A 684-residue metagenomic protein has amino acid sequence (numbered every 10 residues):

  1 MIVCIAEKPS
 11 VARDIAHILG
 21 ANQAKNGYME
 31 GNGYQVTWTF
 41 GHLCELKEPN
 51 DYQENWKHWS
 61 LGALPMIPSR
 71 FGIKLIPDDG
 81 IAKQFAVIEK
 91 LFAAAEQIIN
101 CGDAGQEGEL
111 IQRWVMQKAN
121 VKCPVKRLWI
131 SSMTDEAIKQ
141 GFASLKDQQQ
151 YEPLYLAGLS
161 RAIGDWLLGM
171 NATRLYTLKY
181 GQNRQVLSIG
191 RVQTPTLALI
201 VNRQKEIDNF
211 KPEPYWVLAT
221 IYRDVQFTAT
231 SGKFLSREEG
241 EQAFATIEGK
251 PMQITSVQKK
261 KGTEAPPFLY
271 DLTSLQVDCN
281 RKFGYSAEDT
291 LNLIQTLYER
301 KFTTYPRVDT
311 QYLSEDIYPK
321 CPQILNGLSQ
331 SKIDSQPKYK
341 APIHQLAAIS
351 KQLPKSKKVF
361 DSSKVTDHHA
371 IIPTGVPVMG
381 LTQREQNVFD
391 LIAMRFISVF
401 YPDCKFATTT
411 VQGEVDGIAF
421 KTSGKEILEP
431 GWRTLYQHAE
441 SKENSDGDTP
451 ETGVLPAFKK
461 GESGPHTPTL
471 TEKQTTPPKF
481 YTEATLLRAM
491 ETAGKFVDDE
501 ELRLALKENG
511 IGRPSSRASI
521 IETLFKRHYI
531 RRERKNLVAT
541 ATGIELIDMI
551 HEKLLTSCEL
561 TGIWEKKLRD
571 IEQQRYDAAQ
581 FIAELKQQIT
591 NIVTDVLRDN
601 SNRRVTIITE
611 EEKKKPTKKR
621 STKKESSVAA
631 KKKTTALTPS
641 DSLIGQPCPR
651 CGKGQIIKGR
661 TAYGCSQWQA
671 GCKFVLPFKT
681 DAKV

Functional and structural regions predicted by a protein language model:
M1, I99-A104, N183-V186, K259-F268 (+4 more regions): Conserved short loop/turn motifs at secondary-structure junctions
M1-A162, W166, M170: Intrinsically disordered, low-complexity regulatory segments
I2-V3, K118, T173, N209 (+2 more regions): Basic, low-complexity terminal or inter-domain segments flanking catalytic cores
V11-A12, A16, Q182-P214, A219 (+4 more regions): NTP-handling and nucleic-acid-processing catalytic cores
F71-I98, L199-I200, D278-C279, L391-I397 (+1 more regions): Phosphate-interacting basic helix/loop segments used at nucleotide- and nucleic-acid interfaces
A93, D135-W216, T220-Y222, K259-T263: C-terminal or mid-to-C-terminal helical accessory/interaction module adjacent to the motor/catalytic core
R237-Y270, Q276: Metal- or metallocofactor-binding catalytic centers and their adjacent structured scaffolds across diverse enzyme
